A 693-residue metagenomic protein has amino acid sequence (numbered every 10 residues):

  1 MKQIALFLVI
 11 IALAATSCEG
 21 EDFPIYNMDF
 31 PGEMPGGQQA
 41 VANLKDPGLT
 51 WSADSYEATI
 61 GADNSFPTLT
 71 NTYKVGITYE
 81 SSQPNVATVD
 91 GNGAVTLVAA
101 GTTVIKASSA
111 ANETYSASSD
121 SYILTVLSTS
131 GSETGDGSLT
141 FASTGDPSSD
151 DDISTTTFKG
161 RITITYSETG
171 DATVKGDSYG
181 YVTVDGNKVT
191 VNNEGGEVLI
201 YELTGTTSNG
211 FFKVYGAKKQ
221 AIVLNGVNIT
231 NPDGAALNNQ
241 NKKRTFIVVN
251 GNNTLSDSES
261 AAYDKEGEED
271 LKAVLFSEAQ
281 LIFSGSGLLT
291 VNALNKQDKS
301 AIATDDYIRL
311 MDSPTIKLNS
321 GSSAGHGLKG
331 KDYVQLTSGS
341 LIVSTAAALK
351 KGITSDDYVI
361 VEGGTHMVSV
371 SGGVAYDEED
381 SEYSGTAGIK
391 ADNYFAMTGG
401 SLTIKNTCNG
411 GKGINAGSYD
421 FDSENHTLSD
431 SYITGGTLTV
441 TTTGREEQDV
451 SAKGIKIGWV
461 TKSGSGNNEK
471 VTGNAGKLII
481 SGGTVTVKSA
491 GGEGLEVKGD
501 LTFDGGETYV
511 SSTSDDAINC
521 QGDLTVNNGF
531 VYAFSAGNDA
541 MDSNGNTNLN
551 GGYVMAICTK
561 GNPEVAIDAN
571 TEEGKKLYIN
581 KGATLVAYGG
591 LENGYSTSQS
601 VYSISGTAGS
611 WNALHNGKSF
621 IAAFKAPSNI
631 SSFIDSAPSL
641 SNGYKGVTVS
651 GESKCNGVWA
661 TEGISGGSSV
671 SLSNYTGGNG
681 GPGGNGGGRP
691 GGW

Functional and structural regions predicted by a protein language model:
M1-A5, G20: Positively charged n-region of N-terminal signal peptides that target proteins for export
A5-L6, S81: Generic detector of short alpha-helix boundary/capping microenvironments and adjacent low-complexity segments
L6-F7, K74, V460: Short amphipathic alpha-helical "recognition" segments used for binding
V9-A12: Processing junctions and N-termini across compartments
A14-S17: C-terminal motif of bacterial Sec signal peptides marking the signal peptidase cleavage site
E19-I25, F30-P35, L127-W693: A composition-driven surface/loop motif
Y26-S130: Extracytoplasmic soluble-region selector
